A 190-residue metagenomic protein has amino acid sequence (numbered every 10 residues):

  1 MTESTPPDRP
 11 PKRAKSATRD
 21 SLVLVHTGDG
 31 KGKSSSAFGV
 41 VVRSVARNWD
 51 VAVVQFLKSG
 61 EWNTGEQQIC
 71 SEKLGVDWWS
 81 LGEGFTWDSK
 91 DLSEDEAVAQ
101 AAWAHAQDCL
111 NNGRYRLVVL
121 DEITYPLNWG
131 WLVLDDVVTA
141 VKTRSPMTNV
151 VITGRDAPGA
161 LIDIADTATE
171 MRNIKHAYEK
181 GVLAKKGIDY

Functional and structural regions predicted by a protein language model:
M1-V23: Extreme N-terminal, non-catalytic leader segments that precede Walker-type/kinase nucleotide-binding cores
T2, F85-T86, Q107-R114, I123-Y190: Replace "adjacent to P-loop NTPase cores in ATP/GTP-dependent enzymes" with "adjacent to NTP-binding cores
P6-R9, A99-A104, N149-T153: Short gly/ser/thr-rich secondary-structure transition/capping motifs
S21-N111: Conserved P-loop
L22-V25, R116-L117, N149: Residue-level preference for the first positions of well-ordered beta-strands
S34, V119, A165: Conserved RecA-like P-loop NTPase ATPase core
V54, V118-I123: Short beta-strands and strand-loop turn motifs
